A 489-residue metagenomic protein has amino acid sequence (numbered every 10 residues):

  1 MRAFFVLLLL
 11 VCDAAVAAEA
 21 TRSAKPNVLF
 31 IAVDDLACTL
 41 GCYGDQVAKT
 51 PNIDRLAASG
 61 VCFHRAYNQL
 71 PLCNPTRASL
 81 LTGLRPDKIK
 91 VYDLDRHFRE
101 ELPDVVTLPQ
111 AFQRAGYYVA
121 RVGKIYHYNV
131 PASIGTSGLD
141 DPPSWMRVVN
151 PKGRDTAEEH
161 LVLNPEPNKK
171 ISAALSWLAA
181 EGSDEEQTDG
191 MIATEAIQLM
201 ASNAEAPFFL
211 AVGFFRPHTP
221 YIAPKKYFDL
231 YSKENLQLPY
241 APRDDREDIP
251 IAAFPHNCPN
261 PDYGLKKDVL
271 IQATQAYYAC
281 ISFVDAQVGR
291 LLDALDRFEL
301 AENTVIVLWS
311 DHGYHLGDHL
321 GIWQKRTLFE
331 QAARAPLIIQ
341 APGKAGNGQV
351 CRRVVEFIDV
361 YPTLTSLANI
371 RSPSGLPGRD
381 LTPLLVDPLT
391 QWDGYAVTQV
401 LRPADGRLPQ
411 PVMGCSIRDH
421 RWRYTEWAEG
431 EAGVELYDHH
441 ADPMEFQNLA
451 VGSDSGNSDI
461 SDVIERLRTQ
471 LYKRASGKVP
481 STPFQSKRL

Functional and structural regions predicted by a protein language model:
M1-A3, L102: Positively charged n-region of N-terminal signal peptides that target proteins for export
A3-C12: Sec-dependent N-terminal signal peptides
A15-A428, A432-V434, P443-Y472, V479-L489: Formylglycine-dependent sulfatase
H440: Residues forming the ATP-binding cleft of Hanks-type serine/threonine protein kinase domains
